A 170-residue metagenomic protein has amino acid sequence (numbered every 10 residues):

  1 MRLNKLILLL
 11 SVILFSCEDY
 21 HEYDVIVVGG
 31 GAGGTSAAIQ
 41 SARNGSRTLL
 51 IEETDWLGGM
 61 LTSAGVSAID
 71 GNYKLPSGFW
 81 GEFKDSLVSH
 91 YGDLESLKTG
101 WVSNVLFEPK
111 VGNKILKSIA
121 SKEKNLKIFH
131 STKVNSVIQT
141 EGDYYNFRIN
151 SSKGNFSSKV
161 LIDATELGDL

Functional and structural regions predicted by a protein language model:
R2-L9: Sec-dependent signal peptide recognition, specifically the positively charged N-region followed immediately by
L10-E22: Bacterial Sec-dependent signal peptides at the C-terminal "C-region" and cleavage site
Y20-G31: Beta1/beta-strand and adjacent pyrophosphate-binding region of the FAD-binding site in flavoprotein oxidoreductases
H21-Y23, S152-V160: Core beta-strand elements of the Rossmann-like FAD/NAD(P) dinucleotide-binding domain in flavoenzyme oxidoreductases
V28, F156-E166: Short hydrophobic core segments
G34: N-terminal Rossmann-fold NAD(P) dinucleotide-binding loop
Q40, S46-R47, E52-G142: Conserved N-terminal/central alpha/beta ligand/cofactor-binding core
I138-N155: Conserved beta-strand-loop-beta-strand element in the redox core of flavoprotein oxidoreductases
